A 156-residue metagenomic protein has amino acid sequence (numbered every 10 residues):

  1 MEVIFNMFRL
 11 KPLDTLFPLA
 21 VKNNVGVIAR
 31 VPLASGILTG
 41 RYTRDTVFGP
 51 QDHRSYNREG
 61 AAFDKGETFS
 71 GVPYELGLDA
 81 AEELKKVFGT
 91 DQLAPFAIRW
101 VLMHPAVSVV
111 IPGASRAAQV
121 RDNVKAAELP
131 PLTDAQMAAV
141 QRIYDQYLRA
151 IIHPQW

Functional and structural regions predicted by a protein language model:
M1-I143: Beta/alpha (TIM)-barrel catalytic core signal, keyed to glycine-rich beta->alpha loops juxtaposed to Asp/Glu that bind
Q146: C-terminal active-site "lid" helix and adjoining low-complexity regulatory extension at the edge of ATP-using catalytic
A150: Substrate/cofactor-recognition hotspot
Q155-W156: Disulfide-rich extracellular domains of secreted proteins
